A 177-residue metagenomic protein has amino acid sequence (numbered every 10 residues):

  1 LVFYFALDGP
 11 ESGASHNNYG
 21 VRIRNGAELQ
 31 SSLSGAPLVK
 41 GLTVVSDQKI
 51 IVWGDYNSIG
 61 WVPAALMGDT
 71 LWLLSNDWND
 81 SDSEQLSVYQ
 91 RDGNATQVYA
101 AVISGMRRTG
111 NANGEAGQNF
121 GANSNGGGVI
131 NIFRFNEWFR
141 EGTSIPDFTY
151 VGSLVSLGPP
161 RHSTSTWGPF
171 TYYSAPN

Functional and structural regions predicted by a protein language model:
L1-N177: C-terminal globular interaction/adhesion domains in large, modular proteins
